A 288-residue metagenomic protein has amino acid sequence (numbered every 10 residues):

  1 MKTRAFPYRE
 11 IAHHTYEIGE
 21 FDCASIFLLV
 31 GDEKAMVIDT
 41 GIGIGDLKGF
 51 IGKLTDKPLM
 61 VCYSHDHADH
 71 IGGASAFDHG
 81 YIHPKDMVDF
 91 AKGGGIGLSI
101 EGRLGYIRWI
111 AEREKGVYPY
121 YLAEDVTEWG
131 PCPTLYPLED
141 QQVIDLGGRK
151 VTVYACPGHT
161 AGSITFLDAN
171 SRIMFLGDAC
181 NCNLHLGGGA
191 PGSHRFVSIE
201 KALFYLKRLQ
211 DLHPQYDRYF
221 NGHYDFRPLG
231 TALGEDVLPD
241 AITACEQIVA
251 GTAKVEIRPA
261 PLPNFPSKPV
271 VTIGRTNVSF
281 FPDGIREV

Functional and structural regions predicted by a protein language model:
R4-K53, F166-N181: Conserved beta-strand hairpin/beta-sheet module of binuclear metal-dependent hydrolase folds, prominently
Y8-H13, Y121-T127, D145-R149: Short Pro/Gly-enriched beta-strand edge/turn motifs at strand-loop
A12, C23, L138, T160-A161: Short acidic/glycine-enriched loop/turn segments that link adjacent beta-strands
Y16, M60-C62, Y81, Y136-L138 (+3 more regions): Hydrophobic/aromatic beta-strand patches that form the interior of the parallel beta-sheet core in alpha/beta enzyme
E17-G19, T127, P133-L135, A155-P157: Short Gly/Pro-enriched turn/cap motifs at secondary-structure boundaries
A35, I42-G43, V143, K150-D240: Metallo-beta-lactamase
I44-V143, C182, A232-K254: Active-site HxH/HxHxD metal-binding segment of metal-dependent hydrolases
L203-V288: Accessory terminal helices/loops
